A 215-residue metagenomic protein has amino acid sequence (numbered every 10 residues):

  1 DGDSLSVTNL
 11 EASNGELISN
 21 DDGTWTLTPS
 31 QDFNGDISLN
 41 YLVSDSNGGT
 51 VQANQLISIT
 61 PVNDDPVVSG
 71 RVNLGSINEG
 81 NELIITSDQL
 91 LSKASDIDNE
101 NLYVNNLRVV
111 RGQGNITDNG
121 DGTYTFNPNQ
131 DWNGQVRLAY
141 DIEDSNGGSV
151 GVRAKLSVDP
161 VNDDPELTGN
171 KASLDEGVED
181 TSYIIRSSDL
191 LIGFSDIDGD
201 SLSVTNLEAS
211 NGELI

Functional and structural regions predicted by a protein language model:
D1-A12, S30, V51, L56 (+3 more regions): Extracellular ectodomain surface segments
N9-Q31, S38-N40, R108-Q130, Q135-D141 (+2 more regions): Strand-loop-strand motifs at the edges of beta-sheets in extracellular beta-sandwich domains
F33, S46, W132, S145 (+1 more regions): Calcium-coordinating acidic loop motifs
D36-I37, G49-Q55, V62, Q135-V136 (+1 more regions): Extracellular and select intracellular beta-sandwich modules with Ser/Thr-enriched, small-residue motifs on
V43-G49, I142-G148: Short, solvent-exposed loop/turn segments at the edges of extracellular beta-sandwich modules
